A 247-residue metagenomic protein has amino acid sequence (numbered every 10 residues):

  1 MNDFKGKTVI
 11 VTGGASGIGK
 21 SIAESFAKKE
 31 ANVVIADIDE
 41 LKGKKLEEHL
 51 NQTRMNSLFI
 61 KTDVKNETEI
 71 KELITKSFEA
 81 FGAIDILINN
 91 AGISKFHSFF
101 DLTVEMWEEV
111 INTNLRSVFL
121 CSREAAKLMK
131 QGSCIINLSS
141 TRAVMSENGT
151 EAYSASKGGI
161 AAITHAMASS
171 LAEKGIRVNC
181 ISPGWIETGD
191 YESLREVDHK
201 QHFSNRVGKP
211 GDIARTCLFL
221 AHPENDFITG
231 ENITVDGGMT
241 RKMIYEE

Functional and structural regions predicted by a protein language model:
D3-V33: Canonical Rossmann dinucleotide-binding motif of NAD(H)/NADP(H)-dependent dehydrogenases/reductases, specifically
S98-F99, M106-I111, D198: Substrate-binding pocket helix/loop in short-chain dehydrogenase/reductase
S122, S156, T164: Active-site helix of classical SDR
K127, S169-E173, D226: Alpha-helical segment proximal to the catalytic Tyr-Lys
S140: Residue(s) in the substrate-gating loop at a strand-loop-helix junction that position the organic substrate next
M145, T229-E247: Short C-terminal tail/terminal secondary-structure segment of NAD(P)H-dependent dehydrogenase/reductase domains
C180, E196-I228, V235-G237: C-terminal helical subdomain
